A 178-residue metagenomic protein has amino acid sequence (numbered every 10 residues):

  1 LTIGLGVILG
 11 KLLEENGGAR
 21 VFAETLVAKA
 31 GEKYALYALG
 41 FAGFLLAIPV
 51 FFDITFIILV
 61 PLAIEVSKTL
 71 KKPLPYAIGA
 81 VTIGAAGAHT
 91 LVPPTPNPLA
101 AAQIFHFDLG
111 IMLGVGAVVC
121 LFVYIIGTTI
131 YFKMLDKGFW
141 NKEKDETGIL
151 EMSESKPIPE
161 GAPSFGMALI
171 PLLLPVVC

Functional and structural regions predicted by a protein language model:
L1, L26, A30, Y34 (+7 more regions): Structural signal for hydrophobic packing residues in well-ordered secondary-structure cores of soluble enzyme domains
L1-R20, L169: Core transmembrane alpha-helical segments of multi-pass membrane transporters/permeases
T2-L5, F56-I57, V92, P96-N97 (+1 more regions): Alpha-helical transmembrane segments and their lipid-water interface positions in multi-pass membrane proteins
V7, N16-R20, E24, I57 (+3 more regions): Short helix-terminus and kink motifs of transmembrane alpha helices, predominantly at the cytoplasmic interface
L13-A30, S67, K137-L150: Flexible loop linkers connecting adjacent transmembrane helices in multi-pass alpha-helical membrane transporters
V27-I111, V115: Hydrophobic transmembrane alpha-helices that form the pore/transport pathway of multi-pass ion and small-solute
G114-C178: Long, contiguous bundles of hydrophobic transmembrane helices that form the permeation core of multi-pass
